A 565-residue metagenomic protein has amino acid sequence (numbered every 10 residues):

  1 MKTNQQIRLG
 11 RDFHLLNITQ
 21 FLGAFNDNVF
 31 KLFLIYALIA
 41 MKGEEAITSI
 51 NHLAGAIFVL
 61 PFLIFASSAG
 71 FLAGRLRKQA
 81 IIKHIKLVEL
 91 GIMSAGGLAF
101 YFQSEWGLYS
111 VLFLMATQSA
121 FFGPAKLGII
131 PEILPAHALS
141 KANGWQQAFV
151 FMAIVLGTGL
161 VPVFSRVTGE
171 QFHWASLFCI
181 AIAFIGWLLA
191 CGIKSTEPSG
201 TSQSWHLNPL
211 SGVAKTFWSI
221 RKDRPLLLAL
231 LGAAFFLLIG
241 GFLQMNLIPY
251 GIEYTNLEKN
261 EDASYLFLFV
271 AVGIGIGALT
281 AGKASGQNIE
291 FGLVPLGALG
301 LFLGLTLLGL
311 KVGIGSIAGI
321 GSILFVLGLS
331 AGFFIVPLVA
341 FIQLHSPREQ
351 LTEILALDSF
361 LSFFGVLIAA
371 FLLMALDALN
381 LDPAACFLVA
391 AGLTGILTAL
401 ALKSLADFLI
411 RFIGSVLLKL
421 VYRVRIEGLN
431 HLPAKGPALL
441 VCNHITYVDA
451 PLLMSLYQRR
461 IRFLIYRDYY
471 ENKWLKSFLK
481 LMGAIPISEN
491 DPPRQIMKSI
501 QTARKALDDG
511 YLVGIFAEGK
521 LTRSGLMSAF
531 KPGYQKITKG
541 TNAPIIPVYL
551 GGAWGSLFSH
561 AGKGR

Functional and structural regions predicted by a protein language model:
K2-H14, T196-L231: Juxtamembrane intracellular "pre-TM" segments in multi-pass secondary transporters
H14-L32, A54-I92, G107-R166, L189 (+5 more regions): Substrate-agnostic recognition of the 12-TM MFS/MFS-like secondary transporter fold
L32-E44, G97-F102, I154-C179, E253-T255 (+2 more regions): Transmembrane alpha-helix termini and helix-breaking/packing motifs in multi-pass membrane transporters
R75-E89, K283-G300, P383: Cytoplasmic membrane-interface "Motif A"-like loop-to-helix N-cap segments of 12-TM Major Facilitator Superfamily
L87-Q103, L299-G315: C-terminal ends and interior cores of transmembrane alpha-helices in multi-pass membrane transporters/permeases
G128, E132, C179-H206, K403-F408: Helix-loop junctions on the cytosolic side of multi-pass membrane transporters, especially the intracellular loop
L432-P493: Catalytic core of membrane glycerolipid acyltransferases/transacylases, capturing the structured, soluble-facing
D508, L512, R523-R565: A cross-family acyltransferase "interaction/gating" segment
